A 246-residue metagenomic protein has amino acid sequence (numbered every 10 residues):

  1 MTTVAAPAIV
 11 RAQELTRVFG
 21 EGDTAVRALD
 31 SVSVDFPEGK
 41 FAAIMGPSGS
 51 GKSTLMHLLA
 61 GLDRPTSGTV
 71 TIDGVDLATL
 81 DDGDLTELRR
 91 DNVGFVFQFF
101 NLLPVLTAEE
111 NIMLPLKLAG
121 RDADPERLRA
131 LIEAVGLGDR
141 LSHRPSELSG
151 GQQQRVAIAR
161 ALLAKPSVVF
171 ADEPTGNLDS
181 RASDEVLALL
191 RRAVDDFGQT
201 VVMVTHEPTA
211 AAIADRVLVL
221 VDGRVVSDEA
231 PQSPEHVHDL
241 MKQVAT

Functional and structural regions predicted by a protein language model:
T2-T3: Pre-NBD coupling/linker segments of ABC/ABC-like ATPases
P7-A214, V219-V225: ABC family nucleotide-binding domain
R224-T246: Conserved beta-strand-loop-alpha-helix hinge in the C-terminal portion of ABC ATPase nucleotide-binding domains
